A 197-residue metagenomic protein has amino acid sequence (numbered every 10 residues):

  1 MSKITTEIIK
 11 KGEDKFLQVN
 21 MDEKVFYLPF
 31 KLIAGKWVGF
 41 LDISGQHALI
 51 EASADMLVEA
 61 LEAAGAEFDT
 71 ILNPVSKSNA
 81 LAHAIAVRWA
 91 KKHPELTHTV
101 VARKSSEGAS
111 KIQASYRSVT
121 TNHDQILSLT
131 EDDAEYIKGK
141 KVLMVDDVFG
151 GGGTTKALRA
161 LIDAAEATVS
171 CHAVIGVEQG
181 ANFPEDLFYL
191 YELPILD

Functional and structural regions predicted by a protein language model:
M1-F68: Active-site-facing substrate-recognition patch
S2-K11, K156-D197: PRPP-dependent phosphoribosyltransferase catalytic core
E67-K77: Short glycine-rich phosphate-binding loop at a beta-alpha junction
D69-T70, K141-L143: Structural motif
S76, K104-S105, V177: Short, ordered loop/turn segments at secondary-structure junctions
A80-A90, R159: Short Gly/Thr/Asp-enriched flexible loops that form oxyanion-binding sites at enzyme active sites
K91-V142: Short, glycine/charge-rich flexible loops or terminal/linker lids adjacent to PRPP-binding catalytic cores
D146-R159: Acidic, divalent-metal-coordinating active-site segment for phosphoryl/phosphodiester hydrolysis, typified by short
